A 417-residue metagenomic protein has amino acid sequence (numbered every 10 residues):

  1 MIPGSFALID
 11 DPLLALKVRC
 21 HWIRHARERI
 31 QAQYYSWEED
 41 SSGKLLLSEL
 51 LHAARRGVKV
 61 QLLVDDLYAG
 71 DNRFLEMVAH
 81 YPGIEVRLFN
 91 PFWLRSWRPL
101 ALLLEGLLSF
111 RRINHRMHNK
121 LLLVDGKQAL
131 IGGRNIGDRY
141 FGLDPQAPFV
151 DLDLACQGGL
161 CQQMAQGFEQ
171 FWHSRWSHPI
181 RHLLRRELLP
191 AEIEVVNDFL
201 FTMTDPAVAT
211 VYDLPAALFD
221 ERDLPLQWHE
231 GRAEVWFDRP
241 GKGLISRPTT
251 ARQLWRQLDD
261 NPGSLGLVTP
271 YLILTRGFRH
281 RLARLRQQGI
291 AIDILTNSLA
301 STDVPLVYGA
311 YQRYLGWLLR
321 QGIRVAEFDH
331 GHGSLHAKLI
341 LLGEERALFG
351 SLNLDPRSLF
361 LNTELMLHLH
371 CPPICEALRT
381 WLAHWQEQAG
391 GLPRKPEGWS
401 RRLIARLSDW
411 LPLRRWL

Functional and structural regions predicted by a protein language model:
M1-K120, V124-L417: Charged, low-complexity intrinsically disordered terminal segments
